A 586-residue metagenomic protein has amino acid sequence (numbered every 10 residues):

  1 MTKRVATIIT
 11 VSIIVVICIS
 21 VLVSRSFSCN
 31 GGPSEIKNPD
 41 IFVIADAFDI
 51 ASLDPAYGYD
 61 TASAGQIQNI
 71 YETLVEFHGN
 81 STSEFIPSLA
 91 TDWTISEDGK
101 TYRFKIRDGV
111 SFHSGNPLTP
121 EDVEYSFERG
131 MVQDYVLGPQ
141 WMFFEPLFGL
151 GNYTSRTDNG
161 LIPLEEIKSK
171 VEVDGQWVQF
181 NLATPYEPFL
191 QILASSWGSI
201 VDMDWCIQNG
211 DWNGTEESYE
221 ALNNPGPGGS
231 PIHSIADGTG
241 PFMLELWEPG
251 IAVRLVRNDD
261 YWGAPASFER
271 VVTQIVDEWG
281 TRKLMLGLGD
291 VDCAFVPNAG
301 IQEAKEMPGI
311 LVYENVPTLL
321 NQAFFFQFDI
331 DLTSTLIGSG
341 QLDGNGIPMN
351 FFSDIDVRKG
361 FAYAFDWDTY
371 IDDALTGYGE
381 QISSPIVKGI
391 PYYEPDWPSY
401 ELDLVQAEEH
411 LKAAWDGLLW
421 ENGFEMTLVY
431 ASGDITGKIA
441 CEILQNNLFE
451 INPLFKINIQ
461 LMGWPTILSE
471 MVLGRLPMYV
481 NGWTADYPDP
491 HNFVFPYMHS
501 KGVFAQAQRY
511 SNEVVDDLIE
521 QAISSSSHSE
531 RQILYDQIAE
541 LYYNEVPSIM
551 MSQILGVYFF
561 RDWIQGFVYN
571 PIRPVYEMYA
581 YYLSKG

Functional and structural regions predicted by a protein language model:
T2-V43, D49, A56-T61, Q68 (+5 more regions): N-terminal hydrophobic or amphipathic helices and topogenic motifs
R4-I9, S20-N30, F77-G79, R107-L137 (+6 more regions): Extracytoplasmic/periplasmic ligand-capture domains
K37-P39, N69, S88-A90, G99-T101 (+9 more regions): Extracytoplasmic
A45-E97, E128, I235-T239: N-terminal lobe/hinge region of extracytoplasmic solute-binding protein
A56-Q66, E121-V123, L193-G198: Short Gly/aromatic-enriched secondary-structure transition segments
E124, G138-E217: Surface-exposed binding/hinge segments that line and control ligand-binding clefts or catalytic entry sites
M551: Active-site-proximal polar cores
Y558-G586: Long beta-strand-rich cores associated with HINT superfamily self-processing modules
